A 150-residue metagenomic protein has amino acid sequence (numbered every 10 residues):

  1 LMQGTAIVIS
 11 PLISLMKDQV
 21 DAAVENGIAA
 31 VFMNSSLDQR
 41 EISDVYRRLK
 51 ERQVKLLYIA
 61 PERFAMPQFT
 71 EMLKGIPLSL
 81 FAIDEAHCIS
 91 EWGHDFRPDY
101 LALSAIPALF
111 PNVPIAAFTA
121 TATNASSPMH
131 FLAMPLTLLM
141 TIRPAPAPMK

Functional and structural regions predicted by a protein language model:
L1-M2, A23-E25, R47-R52, E71-I76 (+1 more regions): Conserved catalytic network of the ASCE P-loop NTPase/AAA+ motor domain
G4-I28, F32-L37, E41, A60-R63 (+1 more regions): Conserved Walker A/P-loop ATP-binding site and its immediately adjacent core in helicase/helicase-like ATPase domains
G4-I7, A29, Q53-L57, P77-L80 (+1 more regions): Loop/turn-to-beta-strand initiation segments
L37-L80, C88-H94: Conserved helix/coil segment N-terminal to the catalytic DExD/H
K74-G75, S79-L136: Post-DEXD/H (motif II) to motif III coupling segment of the RecA-like Helicase ATP-binding lobe
P135-L139, P144-P148: Short linear motifs in low-complexity or flexible loops
